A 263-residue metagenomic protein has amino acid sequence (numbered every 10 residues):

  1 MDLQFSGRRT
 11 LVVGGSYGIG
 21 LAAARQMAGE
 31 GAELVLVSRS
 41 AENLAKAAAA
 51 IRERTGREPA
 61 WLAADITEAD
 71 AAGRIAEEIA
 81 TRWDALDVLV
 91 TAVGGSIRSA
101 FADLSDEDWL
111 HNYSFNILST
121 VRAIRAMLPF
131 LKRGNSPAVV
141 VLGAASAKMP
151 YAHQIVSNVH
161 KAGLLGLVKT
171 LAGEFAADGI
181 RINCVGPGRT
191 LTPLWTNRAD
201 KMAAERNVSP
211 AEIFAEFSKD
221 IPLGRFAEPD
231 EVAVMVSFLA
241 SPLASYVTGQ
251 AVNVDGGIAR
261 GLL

Functional and structural regions predicted by a protein language model:
G14-G18: Conserved glycine-rich cofactor-binding loop
V90, A176, R181, V247-G249: Short, small/polar-rich loop/turn modules that mediate ligand/substrate recognition or access, typified
A100-F101, S105-Y113, F217: Substrate-binding pocket helix/loop in short-chain dehydrogenase/reductase
I124, H160, V168: Active-site helix of classical SDR
P129, G173-E174, S245: Alpha-helical segment proximal to the catalytic Tyr-Lys
A144: Residue(s) in the substrate-gating loop at a strand-loop-helix junction that position the organic substrate next
M149, S237, L243, T248-L263: Short C-terminal tail/terminal secondary-structure segment of NAD(P)H-dependent dehydrogenase/reductase domains
